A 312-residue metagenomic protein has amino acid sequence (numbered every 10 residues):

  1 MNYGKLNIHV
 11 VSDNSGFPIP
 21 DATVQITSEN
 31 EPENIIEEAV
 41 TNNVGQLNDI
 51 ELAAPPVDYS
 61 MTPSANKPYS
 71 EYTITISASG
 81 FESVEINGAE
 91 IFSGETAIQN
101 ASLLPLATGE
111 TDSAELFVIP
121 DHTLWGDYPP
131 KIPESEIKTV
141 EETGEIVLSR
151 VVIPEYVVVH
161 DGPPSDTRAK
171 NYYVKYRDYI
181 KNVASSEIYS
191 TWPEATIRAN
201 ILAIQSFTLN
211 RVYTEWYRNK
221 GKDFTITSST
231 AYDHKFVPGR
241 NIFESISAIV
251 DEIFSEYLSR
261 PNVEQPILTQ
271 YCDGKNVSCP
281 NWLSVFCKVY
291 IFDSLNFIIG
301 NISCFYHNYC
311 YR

Functional and structural regions predicted by a protein language model:
M1, V40-N42, A65-Y69, F92-G94: Surface-exposed coil/turn segments at beta-strand junctions on protein surfaces, enriched
Y3-P20, E29-E31: Structural motif
D21, V40, L52, T75-E90 (+1 more regions): Conserved, single-site charged/polar hotspot
A22-E29, I74: Hydrophobic beta-strand segments
T27-E33, S79-F81: Change "in extracellular beta-sheet-rich domains … of secreted and cell-surface proteins" to "in beta-sheet-rich domains
E31-S60: Short, acidic Ser/Thr/Gly-rich low-complexity loop/linker segments typical of extracellular and cell-surface proteins
P56-G80: A short, solvent-exposed beta-strand micro-motif common in secreted/extracellular proteins
